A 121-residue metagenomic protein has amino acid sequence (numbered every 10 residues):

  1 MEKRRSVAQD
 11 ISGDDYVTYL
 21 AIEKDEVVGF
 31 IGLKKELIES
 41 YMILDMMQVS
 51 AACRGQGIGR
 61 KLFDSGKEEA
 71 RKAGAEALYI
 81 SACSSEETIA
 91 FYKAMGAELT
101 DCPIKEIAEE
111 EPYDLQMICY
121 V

Functional and structural regions predicted by a protein language model:
M1-Y41, D45, Y120-V121: Acetyl-CoA-dependent GNAT
E39, E86-E87: Short alpha-helical
Q48, S84-E86: Active-site-proximal loop/turn and secondary-structure-junction residues that shape catalytic pockets, frequently
V49, G55-A70, K93-A94: Conserved acetyl-CoA-binding loop-helix of GNAT-fold acetyltransferases
Y79, C83, E98-L115: Conserved catalytic-core motifs of GNAT/GCN5-like acyltransferases
